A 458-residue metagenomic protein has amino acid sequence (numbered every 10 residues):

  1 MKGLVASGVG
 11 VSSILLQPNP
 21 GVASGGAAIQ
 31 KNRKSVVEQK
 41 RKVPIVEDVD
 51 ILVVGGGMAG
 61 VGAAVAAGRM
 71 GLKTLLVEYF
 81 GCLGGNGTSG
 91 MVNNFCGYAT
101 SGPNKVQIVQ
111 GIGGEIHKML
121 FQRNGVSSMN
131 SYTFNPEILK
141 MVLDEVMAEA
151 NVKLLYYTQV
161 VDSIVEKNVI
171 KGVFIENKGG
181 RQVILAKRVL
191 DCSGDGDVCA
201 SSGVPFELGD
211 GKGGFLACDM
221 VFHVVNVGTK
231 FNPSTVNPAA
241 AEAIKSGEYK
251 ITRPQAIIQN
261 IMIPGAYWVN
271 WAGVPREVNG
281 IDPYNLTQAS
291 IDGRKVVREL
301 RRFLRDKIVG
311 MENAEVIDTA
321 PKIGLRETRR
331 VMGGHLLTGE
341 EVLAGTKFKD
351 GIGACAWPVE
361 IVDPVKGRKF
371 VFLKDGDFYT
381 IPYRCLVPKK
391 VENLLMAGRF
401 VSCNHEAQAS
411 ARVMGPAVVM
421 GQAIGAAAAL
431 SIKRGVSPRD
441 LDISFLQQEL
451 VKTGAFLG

Functional and structural regions predicted by a protein language model:
M1-V22: N-terminal export signals
R33-D48: A short, basic/flexible loop-to-alpha-helix module at the beginning of a structural domain
E38, K42, I112, Y157 (+4 more regions): Flavin (FAD/FMN)-binding glycine-rich loop and adjacent Rossmann-like elements that form
I45-G57: Beta1/beta-strand and adjacent pyrophosphate-binding region of the FAD-binding site in flavoprotein oxidoreductases
L52-V54, A63, N168: Membrane-embedded transmembrane-helix bundle of lipid-linked glycan/lipid transferases
G60: N-terminal Rossmann-fold NAD(P) dinucleotide-binding loop
A66, L72-K73, E78-D162, E166 (+1 more regions): Conserved N-terminal/central alpha/beta ligand/cofactor-binding core
